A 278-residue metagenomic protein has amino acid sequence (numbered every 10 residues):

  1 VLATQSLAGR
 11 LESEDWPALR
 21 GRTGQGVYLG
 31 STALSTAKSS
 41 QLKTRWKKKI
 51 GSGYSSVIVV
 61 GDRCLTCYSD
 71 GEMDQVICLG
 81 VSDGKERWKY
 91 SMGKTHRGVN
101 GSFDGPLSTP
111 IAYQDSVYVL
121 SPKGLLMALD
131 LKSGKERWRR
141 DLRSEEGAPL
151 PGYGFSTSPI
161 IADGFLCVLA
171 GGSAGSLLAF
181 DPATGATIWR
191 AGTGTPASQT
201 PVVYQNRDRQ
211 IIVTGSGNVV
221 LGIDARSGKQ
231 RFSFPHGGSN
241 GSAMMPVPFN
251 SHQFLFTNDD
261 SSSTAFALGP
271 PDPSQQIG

Functional and structural regions predicted by a protein language model:
A3-K49, Q75-I77, S82-V99, K135-A148 (+3 more regions): Aromatic (tryptophan-biased) beta-strands that constitute blades/sheets of beta-rich domains
E14, T32, K43, D74 (+7 more regions): Repetitive beta-architecture junctions, highlighting loop-to-beta-strand starts across blade-like repeats
G21-G24, S69-G71, P122, G171-G172 (+2 more regions): Short loop/turn segments immediately following the C-termini of beta-strands
R45-I58, K89-I111, R139-I161, G171-G175 (+5 more regions): Extracytoplasmic beta-rich repeat domains
G53-R139: Acidic, Gly/Ser/Thr-rich repeat motifs that build Ca2+-stabilized beta-propeller blades
C64-T66, V117, L166, I212 (+1 more regions): Hydrophobic beta-strand positions that form the internal "hydrophobic ladder" of WD40/Gbeta-like beta-propeller blades
I77, M127, L178, L221-G222 (+1 more regions): WD40 beta-propeller blade core
G80, D130, D181, Q205 (+2 more regions): Structural recognition of the beta-propeller blade-terminating site
